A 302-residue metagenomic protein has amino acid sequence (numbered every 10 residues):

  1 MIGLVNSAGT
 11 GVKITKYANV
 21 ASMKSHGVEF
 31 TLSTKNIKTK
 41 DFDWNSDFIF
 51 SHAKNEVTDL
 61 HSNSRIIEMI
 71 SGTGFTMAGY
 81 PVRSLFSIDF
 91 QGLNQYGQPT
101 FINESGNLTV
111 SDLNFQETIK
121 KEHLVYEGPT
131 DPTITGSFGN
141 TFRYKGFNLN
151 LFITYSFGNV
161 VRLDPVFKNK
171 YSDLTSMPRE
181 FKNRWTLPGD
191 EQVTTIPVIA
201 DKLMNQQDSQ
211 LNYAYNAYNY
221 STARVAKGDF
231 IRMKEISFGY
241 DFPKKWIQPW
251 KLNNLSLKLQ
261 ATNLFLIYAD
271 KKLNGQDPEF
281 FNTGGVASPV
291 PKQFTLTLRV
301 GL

Functional and structural regions predicted by a protein language model:
M1-N6, D43-D47, H61-S64, L149-S156 (+2 more regions): Composition- and surface-driven signal marking solvent-exposed, interaction-prone regions in large proteins
G3-K13, H61-S71, V166-T175, D270-F281: Flexible, surface-exposed loop regions and adjacent strand-edge segments of Gram-negative outer-membrane beta-barrel
G3-T15, D112-E122, Q207-T222, L273-F280: Flexible, solvent-exposed coil segments and beta strand-coil junctions, predominantly the extracellular/periplasmic
G11, A21-S25, P129-T133, A226-M233 (+1 more regions): Transmembrane beta-barrel outer-membrane domains
T15-S25, I70-N94, M177, G189 (+2 more regions): C-terminal beta-signal and terminal closure region of outer-membrane beta-barrel proteins
A18-K24, V28, K35-T130, V161 (+3 more regions): Conserved small-residue
H26-N36, W44-H52, G136-F142, F147-Y155 (+3 more regions): Membrane-embedded beta-strands that build the outer-membrane beta-barrel scaffold
G158-K251, L255, N274: Extracytoplasmic gating/loop element in the C-terminal half of outer-membrane beta-barrel translocons and assembly
